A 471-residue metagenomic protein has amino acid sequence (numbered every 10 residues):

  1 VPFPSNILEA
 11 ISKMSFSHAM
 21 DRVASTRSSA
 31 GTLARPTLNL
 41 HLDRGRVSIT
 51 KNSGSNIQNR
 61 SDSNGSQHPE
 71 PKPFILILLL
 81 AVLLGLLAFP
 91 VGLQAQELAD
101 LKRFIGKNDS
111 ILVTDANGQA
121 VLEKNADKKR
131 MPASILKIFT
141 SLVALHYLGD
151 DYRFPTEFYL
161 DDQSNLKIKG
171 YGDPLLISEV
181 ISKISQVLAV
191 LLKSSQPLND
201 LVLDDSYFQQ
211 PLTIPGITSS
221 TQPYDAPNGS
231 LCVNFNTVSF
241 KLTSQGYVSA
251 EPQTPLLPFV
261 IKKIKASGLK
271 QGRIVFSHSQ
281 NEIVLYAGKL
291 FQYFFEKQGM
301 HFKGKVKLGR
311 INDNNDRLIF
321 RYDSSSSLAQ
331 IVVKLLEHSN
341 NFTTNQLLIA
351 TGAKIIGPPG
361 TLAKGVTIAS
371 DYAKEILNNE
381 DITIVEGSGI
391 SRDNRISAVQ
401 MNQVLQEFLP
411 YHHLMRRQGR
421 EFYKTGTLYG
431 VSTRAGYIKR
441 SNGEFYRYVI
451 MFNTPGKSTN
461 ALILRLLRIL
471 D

Functional and structural regions predicted by a protein language model:
F3-S17, R22-S29, R35, S48: Low-acidity, Ser/Thr- and Arg-rich intrinsically disordered low-complexity segments
L8, S17, R22, L40-L42 (+3 more regions): Short hydrophobic targeting helices and cationic amphipathic motifs that mediate membrane/organellar targeting
A24-R27, L33-P36, H41-V47, R60 (+2 more regions): Short, low-complexity intrinsically disordered segments enriched in A/P/G/S/L with frequent Arg, especially at protein
I77-A88: Bacterial N-terminal signal peptides
L93-M131, L148-F154, V187-S195, L467-I469: Beta-lactamase-like hydrolase cores
E97-A99, H146-N379: Conserved serine DD-peptidase/penicillin-binding transpeptidase domain and beta-lactam-recognizing active-site
M131-A144: Active/ligand-binding-proximal structured segments within catalytic/core domains that scaffold catalytic residues
T383-D471: C-terminal soluble interaction/assembly domains
